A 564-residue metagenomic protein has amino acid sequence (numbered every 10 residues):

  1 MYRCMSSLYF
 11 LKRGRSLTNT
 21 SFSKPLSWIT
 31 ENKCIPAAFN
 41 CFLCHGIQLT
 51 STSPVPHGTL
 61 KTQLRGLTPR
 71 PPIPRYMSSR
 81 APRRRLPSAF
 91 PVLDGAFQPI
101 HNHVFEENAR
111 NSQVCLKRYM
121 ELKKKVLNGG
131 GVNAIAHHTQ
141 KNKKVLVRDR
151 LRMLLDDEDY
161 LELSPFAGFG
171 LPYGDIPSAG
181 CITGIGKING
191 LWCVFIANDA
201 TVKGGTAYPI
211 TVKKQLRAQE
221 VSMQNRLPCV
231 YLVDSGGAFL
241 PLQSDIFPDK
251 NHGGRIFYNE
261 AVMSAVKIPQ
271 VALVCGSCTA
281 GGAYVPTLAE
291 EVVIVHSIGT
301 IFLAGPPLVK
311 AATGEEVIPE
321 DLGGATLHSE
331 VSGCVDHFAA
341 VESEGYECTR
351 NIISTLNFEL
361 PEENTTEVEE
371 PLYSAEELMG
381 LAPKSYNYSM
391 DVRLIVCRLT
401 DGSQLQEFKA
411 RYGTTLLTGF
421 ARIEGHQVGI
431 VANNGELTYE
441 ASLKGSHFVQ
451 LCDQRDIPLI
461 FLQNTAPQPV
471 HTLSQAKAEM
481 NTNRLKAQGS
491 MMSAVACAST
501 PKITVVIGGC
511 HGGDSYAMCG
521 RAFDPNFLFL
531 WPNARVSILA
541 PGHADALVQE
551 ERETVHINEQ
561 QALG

Functional and structural regions predicted by a protein language model:
M1-V92: N-terminal mitochondrial targeting presequence
Y2-C4, R70-G564: Ligand-binding clefts of soluble mixed alpha/beta catalytic domains
